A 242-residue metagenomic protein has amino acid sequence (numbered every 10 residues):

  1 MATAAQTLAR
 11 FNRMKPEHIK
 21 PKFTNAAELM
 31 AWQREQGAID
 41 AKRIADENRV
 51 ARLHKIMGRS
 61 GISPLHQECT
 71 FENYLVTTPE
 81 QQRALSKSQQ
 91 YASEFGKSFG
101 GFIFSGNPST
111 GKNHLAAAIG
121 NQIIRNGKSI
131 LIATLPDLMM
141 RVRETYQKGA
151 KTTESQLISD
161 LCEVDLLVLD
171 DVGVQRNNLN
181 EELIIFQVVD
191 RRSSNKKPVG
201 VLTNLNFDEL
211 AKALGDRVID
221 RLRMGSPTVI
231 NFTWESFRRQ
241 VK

Functional and structural regions predicted by a protein language model:
M1-Q82, V229-I230, W234, R239-K242: A short, basic N-terminal segment
I62, L75-F102: Pre-Walker A (pre-P-loop) alpha-helix and adjacent loop at the N terminus of AAA/AAA+ ATPase modules, a conserved
Q82-S88, G120-E163: Short glycine-rich substrate-engagement loop in P-loop NTPases that contacts/grips substrate
E94-K97, I123-I124, S159-C162, D190-N195 (+1 more regions): Conserved catalytic network of the ASCE P-loop NTPase/AAA+ motor domain
S98-A117: Walker A/P-loop nucleotide-binding motif
G100, K128-S129, E163-L167, N195-V201 (+1 more regions): Loop/turn-to-beta-strand initiation segments
L138-M140, T145, V172-K242: Replace "adjacent to P-loop NTPase cores in ATP/GTP-dependent enzymes" with "adjacent to NTP-binding cores
